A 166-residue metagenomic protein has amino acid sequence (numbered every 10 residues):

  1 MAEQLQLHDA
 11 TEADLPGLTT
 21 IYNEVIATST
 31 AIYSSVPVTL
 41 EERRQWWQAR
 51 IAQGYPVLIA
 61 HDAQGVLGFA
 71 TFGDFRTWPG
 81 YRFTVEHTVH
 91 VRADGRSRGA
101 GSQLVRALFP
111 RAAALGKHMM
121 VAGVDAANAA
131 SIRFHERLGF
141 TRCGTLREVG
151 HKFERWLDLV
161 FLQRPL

Functional and structural regions predicted by a protein language model:
L5-L18: A short beta-loop-alpha structural element at the N-terminal edge of CoA-dependent acyl/N-acetyltransferase catalytic
D9, P37-D94, V105-R106, R111 (+1 more regions): Acetyl-CoA-dependent GNAT
T19-W46: Conserved GNAT-fold acetyl-CoA-binding loop/helix
T71-D74, P79, V121-V124, E136 (+1 more regions): Conserved catalytic-core motifs of GNAT/GCN5-like acyltransferases
R96, A122-I132: Conserved beta-strand-loop-alpha-helix junction that forms the acyl-donor binding cleft
S97-P110, R133-R137: Conserved acetyl-CoA-binding loop-helix of GNAT-fold acetyltransferases
G99, N128, E154: Conserved G/P- and acidic residue-centered "switch" motifs that form tight phosphate/ATP-binding loops in soluble
A112-V124: Conserved GNAT acetyl-CoA-binding A-motif
